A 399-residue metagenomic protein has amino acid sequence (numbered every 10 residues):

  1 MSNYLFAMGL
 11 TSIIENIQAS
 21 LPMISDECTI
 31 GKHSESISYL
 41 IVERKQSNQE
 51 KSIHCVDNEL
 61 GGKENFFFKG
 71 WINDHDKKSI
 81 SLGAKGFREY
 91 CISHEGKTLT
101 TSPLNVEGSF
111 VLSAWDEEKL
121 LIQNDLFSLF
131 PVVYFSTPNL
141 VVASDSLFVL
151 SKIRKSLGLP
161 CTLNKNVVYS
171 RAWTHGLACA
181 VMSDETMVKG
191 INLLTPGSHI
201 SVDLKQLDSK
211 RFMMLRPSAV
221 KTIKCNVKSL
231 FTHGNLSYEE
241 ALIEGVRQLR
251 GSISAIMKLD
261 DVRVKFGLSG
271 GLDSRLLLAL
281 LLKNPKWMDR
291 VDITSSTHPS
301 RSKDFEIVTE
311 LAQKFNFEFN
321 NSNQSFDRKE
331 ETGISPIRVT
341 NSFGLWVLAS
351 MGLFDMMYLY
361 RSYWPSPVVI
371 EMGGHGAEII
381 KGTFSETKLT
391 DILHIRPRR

Functional and structural regions predicted by a protein language model:
M1-G267, D273-N323: Cysteine-centered catalytic environments shared across enzyme families
A114, L281, L359-P365: Alpha-helix C-terminal capping segments
I122, E371-M372: Short hydrophobic beta-strand that contains or immediately precedes a catalytic carboxylate
I200, S269, H394-R399: Active-site cores of enzymes that catalyze phosphoryl transfer or operate on phosphate-rich substrates
L259-D260, Y363-V369: Glycine-rich phosphate-binding loop signature in dinucleotide/nucleotide-binding domains
K265-G267, S274-R275, F354, G373 (+1 more regions): Domain-scale recognition of functional cores that engage charged ligands
T297-R361, H375-R398: ATP-dependent adenylate-handling ligase core
